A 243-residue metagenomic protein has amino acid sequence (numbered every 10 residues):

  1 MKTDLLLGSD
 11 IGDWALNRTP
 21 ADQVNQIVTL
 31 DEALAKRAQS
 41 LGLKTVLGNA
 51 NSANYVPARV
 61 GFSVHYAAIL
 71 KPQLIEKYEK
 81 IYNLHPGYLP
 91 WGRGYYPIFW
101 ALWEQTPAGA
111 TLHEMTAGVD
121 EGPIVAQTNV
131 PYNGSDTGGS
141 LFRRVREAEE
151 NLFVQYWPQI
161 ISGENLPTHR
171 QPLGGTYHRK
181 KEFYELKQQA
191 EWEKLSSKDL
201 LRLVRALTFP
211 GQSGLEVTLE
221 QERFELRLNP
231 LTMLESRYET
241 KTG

Functional and structural regions predicted by a protein language model:
M1-G243: One-carbon transfer enzymes
